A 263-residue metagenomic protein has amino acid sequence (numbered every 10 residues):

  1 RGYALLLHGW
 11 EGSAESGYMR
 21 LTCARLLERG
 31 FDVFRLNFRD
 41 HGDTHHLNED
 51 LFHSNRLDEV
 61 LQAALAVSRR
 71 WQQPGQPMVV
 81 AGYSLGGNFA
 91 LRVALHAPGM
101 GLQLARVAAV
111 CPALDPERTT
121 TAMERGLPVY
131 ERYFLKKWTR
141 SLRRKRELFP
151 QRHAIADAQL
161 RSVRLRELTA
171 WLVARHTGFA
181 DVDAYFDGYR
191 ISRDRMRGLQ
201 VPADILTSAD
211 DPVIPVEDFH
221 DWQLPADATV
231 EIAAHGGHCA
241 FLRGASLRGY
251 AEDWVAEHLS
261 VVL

Functional and structural regions predicted by a protein language model:
R1-L47, A66: Short, surface-exposed "cap/lid" segments of acyl-processing enzymes
R1-Y3, G75, L199: Proline/glycine-enriched tight loop/beta-turn segments at coil->beta junctions that connect or precede beta-strands
R39-V79: Catalytic nucleophile-loop/oxyanion-hole region of alpha/beta-hydrolase and closely related hydrolase-like folds
Q73, V79-H176: Alpha/beta-hydrolase-fold enzymes
W171-R195: Active-site nucleophile elbow and catalytic-triad environment of alpha/beta-hydrolase enzymes
L199, I205-T207, D211: Short beta-strand/loop motif that positions the catalytic acidic residue of the alpha/beta-hydrolase fold
A209-T229: Conserved loop-alpha-helix segment in the C-terminal half of the alpha/beta-hydrolase fold that carries the catalytic
A234-L263: Catalytic active-site module of serine/aspartate enzymes centered on a nucleophile-bearing elbow/loop
